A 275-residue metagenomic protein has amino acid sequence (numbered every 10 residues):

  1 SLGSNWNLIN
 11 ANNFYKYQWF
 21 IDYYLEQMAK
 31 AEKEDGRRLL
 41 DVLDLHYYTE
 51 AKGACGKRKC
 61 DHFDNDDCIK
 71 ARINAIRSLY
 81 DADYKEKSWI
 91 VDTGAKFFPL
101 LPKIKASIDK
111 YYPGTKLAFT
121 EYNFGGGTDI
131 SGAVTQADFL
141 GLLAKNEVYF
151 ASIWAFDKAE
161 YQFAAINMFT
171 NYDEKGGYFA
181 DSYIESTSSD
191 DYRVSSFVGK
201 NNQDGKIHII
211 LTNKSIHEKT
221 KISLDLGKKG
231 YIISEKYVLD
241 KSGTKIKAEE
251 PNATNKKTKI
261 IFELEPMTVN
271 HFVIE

Functional and structural regions predicted by a protein language model:
S1-N5, D44-L45, A118-G125, N146-S152 (+2 more regions): Mobile, glycine-rich extracellular loop/lid and propeptide segments that shape or gate substrate/ligand access
S1-S131, Q136: Noncatalytic carbohydrate-binding groove/subsite architecture in carbohydrate-active enzymes
K116, D129, S152, Y178 (+4 more regions): Extended hydrophobic-aromatic, low-complexity segments
D129, L140-I207, K245-K247: Glycan-recognition and catalytic regions of carbohydrate-active enzymes
D190-G230, M267-V273: Carbohydrate-binding surface patches
G227-T244: Solvent-exposed beta-hairpin/edge-strand motifs
A253-E275: C-terminal beta-strand-rich structural cap/linker in extracellular carbohydrate-active enzymes
